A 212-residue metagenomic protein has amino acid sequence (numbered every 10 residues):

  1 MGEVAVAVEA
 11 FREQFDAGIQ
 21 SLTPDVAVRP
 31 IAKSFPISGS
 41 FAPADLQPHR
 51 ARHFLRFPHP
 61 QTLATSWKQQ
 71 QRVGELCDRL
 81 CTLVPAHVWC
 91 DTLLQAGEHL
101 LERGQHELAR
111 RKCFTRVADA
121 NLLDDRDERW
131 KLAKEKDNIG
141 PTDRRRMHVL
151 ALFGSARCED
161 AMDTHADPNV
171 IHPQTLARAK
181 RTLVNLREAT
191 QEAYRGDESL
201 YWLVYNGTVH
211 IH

Functional and structural regions predicted by a protein language model:
M1-H212: Large eukaryotic, non-enzymatic subunits of multiprotein complexes that serve as scaffolds/tethers, characterized by
